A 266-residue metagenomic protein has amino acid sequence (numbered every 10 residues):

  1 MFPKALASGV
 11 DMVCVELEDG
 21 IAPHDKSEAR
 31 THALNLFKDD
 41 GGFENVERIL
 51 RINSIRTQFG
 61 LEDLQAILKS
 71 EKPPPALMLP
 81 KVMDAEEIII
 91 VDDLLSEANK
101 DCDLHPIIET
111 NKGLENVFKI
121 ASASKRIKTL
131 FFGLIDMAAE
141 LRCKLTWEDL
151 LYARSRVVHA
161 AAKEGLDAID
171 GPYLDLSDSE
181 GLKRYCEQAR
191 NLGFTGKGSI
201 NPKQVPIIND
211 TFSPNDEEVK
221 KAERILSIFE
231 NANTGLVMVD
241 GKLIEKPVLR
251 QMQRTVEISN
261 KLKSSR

Functional and structural regions predicted by a protein language model:
M1-R266: Expand to "…catalyze enediolate/carbanion chemistry for C-C bond making/breaking, isomerization, decarboxylation
